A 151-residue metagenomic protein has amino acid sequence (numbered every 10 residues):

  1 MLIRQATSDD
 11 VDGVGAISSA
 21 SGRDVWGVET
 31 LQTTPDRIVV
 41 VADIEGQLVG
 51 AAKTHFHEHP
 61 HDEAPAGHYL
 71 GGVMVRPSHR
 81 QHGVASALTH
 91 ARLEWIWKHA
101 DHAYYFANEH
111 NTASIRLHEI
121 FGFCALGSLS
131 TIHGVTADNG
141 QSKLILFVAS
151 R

Functional and structural regions predicted by a protein language model:
M1-W26, D43, L48, L144: Short amphipathic alpha-helix that is part of the acyltransferase structural core
V41, Q47-E58, Y69-M74: Conserved beta-strand in the GNAT
H57-L70, R80, H99-D101: A conserved beta-turn-beta hairpin within the catalytic core of GNAT-like acetyltransferases that forms part
L70-R80, A107-H110: A short, internal acetyl-CoA/4′-phosphopantetheine-binding micro-motif in the GNAT/acyltransferase core
H79, G83-A91: Conserved acetyl-CoA pyrophosphate-binding loop and the N-cap/start of the following alpha-helix in GNAT-like
S86, E109-G127: Conserved active-site alpha-helix within GNAT-family acetyltransferase domains
I96-N108: Conserved GNAT acetyl-CoA-binding A-motif
F106-A107, G122-Q141: Conserved catalytic-core motifs of GNAT/GCN5-like acyltransferases
